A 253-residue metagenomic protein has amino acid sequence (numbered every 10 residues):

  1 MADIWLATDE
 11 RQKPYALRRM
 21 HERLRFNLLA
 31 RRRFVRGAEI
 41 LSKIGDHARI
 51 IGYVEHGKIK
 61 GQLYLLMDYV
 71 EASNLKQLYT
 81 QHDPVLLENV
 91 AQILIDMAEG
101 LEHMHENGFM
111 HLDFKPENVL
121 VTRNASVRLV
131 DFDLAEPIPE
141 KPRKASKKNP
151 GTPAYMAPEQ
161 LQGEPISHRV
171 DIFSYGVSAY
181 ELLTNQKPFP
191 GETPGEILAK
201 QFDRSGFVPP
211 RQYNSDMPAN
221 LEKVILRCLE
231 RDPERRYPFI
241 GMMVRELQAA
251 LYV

Functional and structural regions predicted by a protein language model:
L24-K43: AlphaC helix of the eukaryotic protein kinase fold
H56: Activation-segment/catalytic-loop signature of the eukaryotic protein kinase fold
K60-N74: Conserved short submotifs of the Hanks-type protein kinase catalytic core that shape the nucleotide-binding pocket
L75-V85: AlphaC helix of the protein kinase catalytic domain
I93-L94: Activation segment signature within eukaryotic-like protein kinase domains
E99-F109: Protein kinase catalytic-loop region centered on the HRD/HxD motif
S146-E159: Conserved activation segment of eukaryotic-like protein kinases, specifically the C-terminal portion of the activation
